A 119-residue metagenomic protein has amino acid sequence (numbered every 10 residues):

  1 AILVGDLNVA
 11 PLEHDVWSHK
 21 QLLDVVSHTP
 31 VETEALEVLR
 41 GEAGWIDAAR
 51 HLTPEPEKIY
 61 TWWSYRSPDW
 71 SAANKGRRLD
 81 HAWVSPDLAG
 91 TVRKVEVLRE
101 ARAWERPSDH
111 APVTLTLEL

Functional and structural regions predicted by a protein language model:
A1-H81: Metal-dependent phosphoesterases centered on the DNase I-like endonuclease/exonuclease/phosphatase
L88-T91: Short helix-loop capping/hinge motifs at secondary-structure junctions, enriched in acidic/polar residues
E96-L119: Surface polyanion/phosphate-binding segment centered on an Asp-His-Pro turn
